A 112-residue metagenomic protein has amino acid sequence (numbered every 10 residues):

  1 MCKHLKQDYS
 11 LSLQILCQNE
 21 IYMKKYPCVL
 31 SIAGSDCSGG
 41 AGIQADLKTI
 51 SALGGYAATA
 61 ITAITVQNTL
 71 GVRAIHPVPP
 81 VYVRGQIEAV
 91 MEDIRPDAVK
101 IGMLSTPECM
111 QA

Functional and structural regions predicted by a protein language model:
H4-Q7: Cationic, low-complexity basic patches in intrinsically disordered or flexible, solvent-exposed regions
L16-A98: Small-residue (G/A/S/T)-rich helix-start motifs and N-terminal tracts that mark the onset
P96-A112: Glycine/small-residue-rich loop that forms an oxyanion/phosphate-binding "nest" at active or ligand-binding sites
